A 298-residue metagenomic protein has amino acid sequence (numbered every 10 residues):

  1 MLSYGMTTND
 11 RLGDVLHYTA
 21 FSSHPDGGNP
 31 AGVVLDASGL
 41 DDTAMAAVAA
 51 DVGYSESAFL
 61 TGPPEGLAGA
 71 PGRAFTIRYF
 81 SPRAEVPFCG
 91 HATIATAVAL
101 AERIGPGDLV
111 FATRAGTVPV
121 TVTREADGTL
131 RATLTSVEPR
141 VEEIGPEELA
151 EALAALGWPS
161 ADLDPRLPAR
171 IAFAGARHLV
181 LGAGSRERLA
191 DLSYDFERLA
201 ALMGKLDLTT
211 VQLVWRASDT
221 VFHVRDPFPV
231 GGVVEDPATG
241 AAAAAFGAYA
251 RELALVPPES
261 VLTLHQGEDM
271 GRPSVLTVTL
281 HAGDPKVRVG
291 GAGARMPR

Functional and structural regions predicted by a protein language model:
L2-F88, I94-R298: Active-site proximal loop and beta-alpha junction motif in alpha/beta enzyme cores
